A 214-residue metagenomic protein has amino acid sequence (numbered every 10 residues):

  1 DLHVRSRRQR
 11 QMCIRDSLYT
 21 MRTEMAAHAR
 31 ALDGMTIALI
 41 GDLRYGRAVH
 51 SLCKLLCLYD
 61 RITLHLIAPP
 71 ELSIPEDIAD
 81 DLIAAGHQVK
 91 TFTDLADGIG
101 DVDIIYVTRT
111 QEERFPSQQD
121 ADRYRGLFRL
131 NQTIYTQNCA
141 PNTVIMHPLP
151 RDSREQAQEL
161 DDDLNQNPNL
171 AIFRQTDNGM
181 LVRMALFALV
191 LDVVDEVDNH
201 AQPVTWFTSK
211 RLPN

Functional and structural regions predicted by a protein language model:
D1-I14: Single conserved hydrophobic/aromatic residue that forms the stacking wall/gate of nucleotide- or nucleobase-binding
R8-Q11, E71-I74, G179-L181: Short gly/pro/ser/thr-enriched loop/turn and capping motifs at secondary-structure boundaries
D16, R47, S51, D77 (+4 more regions): Conserved active-site and cofactor/substrate-binding residues in soluble primary-metabolism enzymes
M21-H28, L55, Y59-I62, A85 (+5 more regions): Change "in soluble alpha/beta enzymes" to "in soluble alpha/beta proteins
T23-T108: Glycine-rich phosphate/diphosphate-binding loop of Rossmann-like nucleotide-binding domains
L82-D162: Rossmann-like adenosine-cofactor binding region
A140-N214: Adenosine-phosphate binding glycine-rich loop
